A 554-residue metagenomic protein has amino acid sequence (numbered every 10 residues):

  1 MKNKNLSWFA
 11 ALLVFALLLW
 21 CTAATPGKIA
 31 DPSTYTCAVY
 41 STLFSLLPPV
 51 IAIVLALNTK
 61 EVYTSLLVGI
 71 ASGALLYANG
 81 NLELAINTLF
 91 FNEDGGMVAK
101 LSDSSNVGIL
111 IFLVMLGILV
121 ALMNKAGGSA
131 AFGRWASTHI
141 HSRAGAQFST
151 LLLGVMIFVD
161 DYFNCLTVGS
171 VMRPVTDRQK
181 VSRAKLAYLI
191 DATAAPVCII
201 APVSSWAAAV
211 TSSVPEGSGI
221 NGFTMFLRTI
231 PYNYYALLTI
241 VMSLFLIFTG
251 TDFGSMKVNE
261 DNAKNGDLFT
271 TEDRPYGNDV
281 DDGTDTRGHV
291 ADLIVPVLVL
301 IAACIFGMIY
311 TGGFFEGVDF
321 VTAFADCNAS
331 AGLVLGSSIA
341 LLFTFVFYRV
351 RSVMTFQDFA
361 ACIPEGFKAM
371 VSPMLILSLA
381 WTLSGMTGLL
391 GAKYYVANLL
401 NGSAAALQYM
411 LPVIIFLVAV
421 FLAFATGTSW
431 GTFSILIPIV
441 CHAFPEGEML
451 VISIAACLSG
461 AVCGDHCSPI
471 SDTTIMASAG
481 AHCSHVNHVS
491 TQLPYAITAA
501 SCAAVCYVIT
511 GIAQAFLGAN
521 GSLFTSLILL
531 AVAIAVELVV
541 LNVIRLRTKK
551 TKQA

Functional and structural regions predicted by a protein language model:
A10-T22, P48-N58, G69-L76, F112-A121 (+13 more regions): Hydrophobic core segments of alpha-helical transmembrane domains in multi-pass membrane transport and ion-translocation
I29-M115, A131, W135, H139 (+3 more regions): Hydrophobic transmembrane alpha-helices of multi-pass solute/ion transporters
L82-A187, V353-G447: Membrane-embedded alpha-helical segments and adjacent helix-loop junctions characteristic of multi-pass solute
E83-G95, V203-Y235, M242-S243, E316-F320 (+2 more regions): Transmembrane alpha-helical segments and their short flanking loops that form helix-hairpins/helix-helix interfaces
N124, R178-Q179, V371-L375, L379-L383 (+4 more regions): C-terminal transmembrane helix pair
A130-R134, F163-V175, S204-S218, S243 (+3 more regions): Re-entrant/interfacial helical elements at transmembrane boundaries that shape and gate the permeation pathway
R143-I157, G169, V181-W206, I220-L238 (+4 more regions): Alpha-helical transmembrane segments of multi-pass membrane proteins
F226, T239-D326, S338-C362, G480 (+2 more regions): Long, contiguous bundles of hydrophobic transmembrane helices that form the permeation core of multi-pass
